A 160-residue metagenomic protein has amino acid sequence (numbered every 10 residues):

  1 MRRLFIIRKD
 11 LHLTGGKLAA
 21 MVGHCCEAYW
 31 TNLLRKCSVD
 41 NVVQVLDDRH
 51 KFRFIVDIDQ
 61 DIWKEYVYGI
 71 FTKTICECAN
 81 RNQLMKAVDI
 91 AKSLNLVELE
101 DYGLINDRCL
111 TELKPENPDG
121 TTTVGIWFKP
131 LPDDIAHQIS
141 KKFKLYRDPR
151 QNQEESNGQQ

Functional and structural regions predicted by a protein language model:
M1-Q160: Positively charged, small/polar-rich N-terminal and surface patches that mediate targeting and assembly and bind
